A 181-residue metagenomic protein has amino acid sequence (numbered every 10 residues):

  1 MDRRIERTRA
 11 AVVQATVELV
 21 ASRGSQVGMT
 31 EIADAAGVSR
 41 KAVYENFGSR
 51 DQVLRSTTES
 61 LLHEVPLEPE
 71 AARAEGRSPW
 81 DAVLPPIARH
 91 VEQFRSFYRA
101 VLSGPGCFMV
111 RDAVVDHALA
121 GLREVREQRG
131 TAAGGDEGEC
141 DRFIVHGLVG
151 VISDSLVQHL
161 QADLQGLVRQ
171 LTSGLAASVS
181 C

Functional and structural regions predicted by a protein language model:
M1-Q26, T30-A35: Basic, helix-initiating cap at the start of DNA-binding domains
V20-S25, Y44-S56: HTH DNA-binding helix-turn interface
Q26-G28, R50, A132-D136: Short glycine/proline-centered loop/turn elements that form peptide/ligand docking sites
M29, T57-E70: Short, basic, alpha-helical segments at the C-terminal edge of helix-turn-helix-like DNA-binding modules
P69-F97, C107: Hydrophobic alpha-helical connector segments
P85, P105-T131, G135-V149, S180: Amphipathic alpha-helical packing segments from all-alpha helical-bundle domains
R123-E127, D154-C181: C-terminal peripheral helix-coil segments that are non-catalytic and often amphipathic
